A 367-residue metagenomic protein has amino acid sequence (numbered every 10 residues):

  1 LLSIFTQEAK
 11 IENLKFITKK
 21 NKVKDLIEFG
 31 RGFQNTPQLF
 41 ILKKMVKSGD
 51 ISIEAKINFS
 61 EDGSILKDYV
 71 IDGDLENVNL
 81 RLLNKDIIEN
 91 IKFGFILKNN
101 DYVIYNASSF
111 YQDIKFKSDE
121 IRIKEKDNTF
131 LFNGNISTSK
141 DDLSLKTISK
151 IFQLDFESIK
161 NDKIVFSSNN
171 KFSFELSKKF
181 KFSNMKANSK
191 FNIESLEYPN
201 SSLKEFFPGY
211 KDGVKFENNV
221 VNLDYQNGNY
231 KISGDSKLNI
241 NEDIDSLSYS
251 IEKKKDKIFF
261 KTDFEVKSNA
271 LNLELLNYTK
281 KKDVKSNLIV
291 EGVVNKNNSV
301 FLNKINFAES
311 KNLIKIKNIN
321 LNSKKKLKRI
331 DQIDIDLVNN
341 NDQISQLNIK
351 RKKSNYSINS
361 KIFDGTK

Functional and structural regions predicted by a protein language model:
L1-K367: Membrane-proximal interfacial segments on either side of biological membranes
